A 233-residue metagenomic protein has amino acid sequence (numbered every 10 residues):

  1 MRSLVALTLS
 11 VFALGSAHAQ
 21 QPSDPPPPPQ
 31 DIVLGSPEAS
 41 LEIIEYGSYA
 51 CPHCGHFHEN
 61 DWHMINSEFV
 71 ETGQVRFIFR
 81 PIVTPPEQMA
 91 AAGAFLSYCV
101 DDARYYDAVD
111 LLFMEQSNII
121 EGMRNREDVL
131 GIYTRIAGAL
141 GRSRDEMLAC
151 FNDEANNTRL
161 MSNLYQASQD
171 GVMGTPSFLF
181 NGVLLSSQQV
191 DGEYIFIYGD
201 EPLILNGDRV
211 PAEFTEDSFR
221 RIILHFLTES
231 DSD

Functional and structural regions predicted by a protein language model:
R2-M89, F219-D233: Extracytoplasmic thiol/disulfide redox context detector
Q20, R135-D233: C-terminal cap of thioredoxin/glutaredoxin-like
D31-I32, G55, L111, A149 (+1 more regions): Flexible, active-site-adjacent loop/turn segments at secondary-structure boundaries
E38, L96, S177: Short, flexible micro-motifs
A39-E42, T72-R76, A103-D107, G141-D145 (+1 more regions): Loop/turn elements at helix/coil->beta-strand transitions in domains of secreted/extracellular proteins
Y49, G55-G138, P202-I204: Structural alpha/beta surface segment adjacent to cysteine/selenocysteine redox centers across thiol/disulfide enzymes
